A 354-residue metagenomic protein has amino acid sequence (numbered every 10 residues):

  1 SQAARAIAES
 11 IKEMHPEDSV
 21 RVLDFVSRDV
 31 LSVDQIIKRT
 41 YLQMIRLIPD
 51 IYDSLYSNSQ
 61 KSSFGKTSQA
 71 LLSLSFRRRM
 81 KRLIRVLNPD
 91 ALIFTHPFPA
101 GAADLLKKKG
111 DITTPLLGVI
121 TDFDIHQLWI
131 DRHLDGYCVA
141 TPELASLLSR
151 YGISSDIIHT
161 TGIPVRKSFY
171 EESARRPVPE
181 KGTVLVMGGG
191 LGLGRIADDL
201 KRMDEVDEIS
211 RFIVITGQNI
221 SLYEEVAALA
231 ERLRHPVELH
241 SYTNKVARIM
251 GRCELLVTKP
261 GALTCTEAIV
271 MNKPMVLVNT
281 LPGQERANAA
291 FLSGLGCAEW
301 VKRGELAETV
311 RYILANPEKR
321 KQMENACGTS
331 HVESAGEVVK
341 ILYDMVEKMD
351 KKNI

Functional and structural regions predicted by a protein language model:
A6-L83: Conserved N-terminal ligand/cofactor-binding loop architecture of enzyme catalytic domains
K108-S168: Active-site-proximal region of nucleotide-activated glycan assembly enzymes, centered on histidine/acidic-rich loops
P164-E180: Acidic anion/phosphate-binding donor-loop and adjacent secondary structure in glycosyltransferase catalytic cores
V178-R252: Donor-nucleotide binding loops and adjacent catalytic segments primarily of GT-B fold Leloir glycosyltransferases
G251-P260: Acidic donor-binding loop of glycosyltransferase active sites
G294-G296, K302-K319: C-terminal "capping" alpha-helix adjacent to the active site of nucleotide-linked donor transferases in cell-envelope
K319-V332: A short, well-ordered alpha-helix in the C-terminal region of glycosyltransferases
S330-I354: C-terminal alpha-helical cap of glycosyltransferases
